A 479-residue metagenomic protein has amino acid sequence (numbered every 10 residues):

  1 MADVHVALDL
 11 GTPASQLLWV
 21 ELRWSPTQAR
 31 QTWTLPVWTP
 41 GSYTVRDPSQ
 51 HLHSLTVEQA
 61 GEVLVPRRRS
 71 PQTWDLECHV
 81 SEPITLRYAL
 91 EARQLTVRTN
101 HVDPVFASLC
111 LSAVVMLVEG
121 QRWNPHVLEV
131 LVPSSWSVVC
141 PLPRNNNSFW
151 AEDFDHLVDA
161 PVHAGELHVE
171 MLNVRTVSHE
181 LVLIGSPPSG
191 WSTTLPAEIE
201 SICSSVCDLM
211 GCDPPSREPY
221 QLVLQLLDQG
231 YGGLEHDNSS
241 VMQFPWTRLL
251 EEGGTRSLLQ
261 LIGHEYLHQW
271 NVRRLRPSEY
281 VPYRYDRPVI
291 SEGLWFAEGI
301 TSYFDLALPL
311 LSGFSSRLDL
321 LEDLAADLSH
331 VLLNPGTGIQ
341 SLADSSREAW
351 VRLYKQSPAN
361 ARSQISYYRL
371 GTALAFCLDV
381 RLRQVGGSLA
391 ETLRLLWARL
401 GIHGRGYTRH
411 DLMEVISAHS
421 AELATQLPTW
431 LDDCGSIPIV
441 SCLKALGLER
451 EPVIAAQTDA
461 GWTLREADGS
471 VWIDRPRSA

Functional and structural regions predicted by a protein language model:
M1-A7, Q16-L18, R87, E91 (+1 more regions): Beta/coil-rich, acidic/histidine-enriched accessory regions frequently appended to metallopeptidases
M1-W38: Early extracytoplasmic/domain-onset interaction patches
R23, R46-E58, E62-R217, L227-G230: Non-catalytic architectural context of zinc metalloproteases
V139, P215-E218, S278, L310-E322 (+2 more regions): Acidic/polar loop patches that form or flank catalytic/metal-binding clefts of enzymes that bind anionic ligands
E170-G293: Juxtacatalytic substrate-recognition/specificity segment
G190, T194-S201, S205, S257 (+11 more regions): Extracytoplasmic/secreted proteins, especially bacterial periplasmic and envelope-associated proteins
L275-Y283, P288-Y368, I402: Acidic/His/Gly-enriched intrinsically disordered linker/tail segments that often contain short helix/coil "MoRF-like"
H330-M413, S417-H419, L423-I437: Pan-zinc metallopeptidase signature
